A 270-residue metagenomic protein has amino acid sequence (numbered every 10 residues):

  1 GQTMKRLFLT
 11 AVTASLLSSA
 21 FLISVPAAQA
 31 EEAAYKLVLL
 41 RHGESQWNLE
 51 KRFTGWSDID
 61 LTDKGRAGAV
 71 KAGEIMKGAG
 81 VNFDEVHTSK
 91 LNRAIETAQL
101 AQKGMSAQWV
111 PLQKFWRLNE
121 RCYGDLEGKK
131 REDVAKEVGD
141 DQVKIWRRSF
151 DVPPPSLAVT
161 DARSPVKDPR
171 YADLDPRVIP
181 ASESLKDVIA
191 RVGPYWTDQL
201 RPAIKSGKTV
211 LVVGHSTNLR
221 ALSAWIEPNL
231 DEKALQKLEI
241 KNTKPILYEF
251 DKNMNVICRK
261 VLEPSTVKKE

Functional and structural regions predicted by a protein language model:
Q2-S15, S19: Bacterial N-terminal signal peptides that target proteins for export
L17-A27: C-terminal segment of classical bacterial N-terminal signal peptides
V25-L37, A72, N82, L118-K136 (+6 more regions): Acidic, low-complexity terminal tails and accessory targeting/binding regions of phosphate-metabolizing enzymes
E31-V110, K114, E132-G139, P180-V192 (+3 more regions): Active-site-proximal alpha-helix that buttresses catalytic centers in soluble enzyme cores
L40-G43, G214-L219: Histidine-centered catalytic micro-motifs
Q46, R93-I95, E120-R121, N218-R220: Short, active-site-adjacent cap segments at secondary-structure transitions
T88-L91, R117, R148-D151, K208-T209 (+1 more regions): Short, well-ordered beta-to-alpha junction loops that form the rim of enzyme active sites and present histidine/acidic
G104-R191, E239, I257, V261-L262: Phosphate-handling substructures
